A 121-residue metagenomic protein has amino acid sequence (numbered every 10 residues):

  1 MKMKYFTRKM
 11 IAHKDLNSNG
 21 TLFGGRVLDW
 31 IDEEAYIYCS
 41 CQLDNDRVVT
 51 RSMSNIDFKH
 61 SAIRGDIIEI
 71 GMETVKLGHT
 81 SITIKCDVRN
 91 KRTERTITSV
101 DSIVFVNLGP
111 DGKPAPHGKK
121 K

Functional and structural regions predicted by a protein language model:
M1-S52, V106-K121: Hot-dog-fold acyl-thioester-processing enzymes
M3-F6, F58, I63-R64, V75-K121: HotDog/MaoC-like acyl-thioester-processing domains
M53-D57: Short alpha-helix capping/helix-loop boundary micro-motifs
